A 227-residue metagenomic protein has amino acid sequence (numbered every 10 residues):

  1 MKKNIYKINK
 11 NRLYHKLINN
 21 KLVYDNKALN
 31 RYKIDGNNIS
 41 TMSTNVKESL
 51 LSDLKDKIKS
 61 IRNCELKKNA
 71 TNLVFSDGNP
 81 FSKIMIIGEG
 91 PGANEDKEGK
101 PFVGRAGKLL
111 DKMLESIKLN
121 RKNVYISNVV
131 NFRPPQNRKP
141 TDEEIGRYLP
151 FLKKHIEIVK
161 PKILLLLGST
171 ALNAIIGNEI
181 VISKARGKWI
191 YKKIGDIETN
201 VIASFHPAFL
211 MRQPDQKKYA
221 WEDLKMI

Functional and structural regions predicted by a protein language model:
K2, Y6, K10-I227: A polyanion-binding, active-site-adjacent surface
